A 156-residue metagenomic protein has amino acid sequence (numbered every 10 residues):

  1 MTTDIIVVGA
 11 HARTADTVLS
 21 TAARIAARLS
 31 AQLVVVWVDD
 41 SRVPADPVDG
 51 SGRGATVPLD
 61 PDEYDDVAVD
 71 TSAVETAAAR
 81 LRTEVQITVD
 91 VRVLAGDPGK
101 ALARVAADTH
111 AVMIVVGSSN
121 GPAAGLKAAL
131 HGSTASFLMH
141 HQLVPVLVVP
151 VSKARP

Functional and structural regions predicted by a protein language model:
M1, T14, A79-I114, K153-P156: Structural beta-alpha unit
M1-L59: Small/aliphatic-rich secondary-structure junction motif
A23, A79, S136: Active-site phosphate/pyrophosphate- and oxyanion-stabilizing loops and adjacent acidic/basic residues in soluble
V34-V36, D90-L94, L147-V149: General small-molecule cofactor/ligand-binding pocket signal
G50-G54, D108-H110, G132-S133: Short, hinge-like loop/turn segments at secondary-structure boundaries
A55-S72, A123-A124: A short acidic, glycine-rich active-site loop that binds or catalyzes chemistry on phosphate/adenosine moieties
M113-H140, R155-P156: Glycine-rich, Arg-bearing micro-motifs that act as flexible, cationic patches
